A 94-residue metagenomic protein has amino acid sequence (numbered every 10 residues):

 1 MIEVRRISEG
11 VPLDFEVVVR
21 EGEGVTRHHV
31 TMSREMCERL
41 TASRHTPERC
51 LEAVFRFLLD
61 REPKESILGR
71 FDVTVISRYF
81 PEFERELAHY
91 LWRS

Functional and structural regions predicted by a protein language model:
M1-T41, V73-S94: N-terminal intrinsically disordered, cationic/polar leader segments that include organellar targeting peptides
T31-K64: Acidic, aromatic-enriched beta-alpha/helix-loop junctions
E62-S66, A88-L91: Residue-level signal for secondary-structure boundary elements
G69: Metal- or metallocofactor-binding catalytic centers and their adjacent structured scaffolds across diverse enzyme
